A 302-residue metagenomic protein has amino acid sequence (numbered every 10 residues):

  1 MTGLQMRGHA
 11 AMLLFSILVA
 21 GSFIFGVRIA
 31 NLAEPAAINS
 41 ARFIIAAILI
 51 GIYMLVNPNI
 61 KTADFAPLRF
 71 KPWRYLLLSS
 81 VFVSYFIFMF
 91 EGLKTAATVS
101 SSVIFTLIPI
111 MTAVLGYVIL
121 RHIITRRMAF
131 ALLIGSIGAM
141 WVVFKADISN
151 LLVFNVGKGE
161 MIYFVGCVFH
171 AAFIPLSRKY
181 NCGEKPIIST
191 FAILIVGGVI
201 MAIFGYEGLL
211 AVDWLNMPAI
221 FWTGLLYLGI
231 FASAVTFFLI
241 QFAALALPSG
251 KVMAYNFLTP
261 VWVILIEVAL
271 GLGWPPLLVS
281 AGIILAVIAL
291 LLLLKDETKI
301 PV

Functional and structural regions predicted by a protein language model:
M1-A41, F88, L152-K179, V199 (+1 more regions): Glycine-/small-residue-enriched transmembrane alpha-helix faces in small-molecule transporters and effluxers
L4-G8, L32-A36, S40, A66-K71 (+3 more regions): Juxtamembrane helix-entry segments on the extracytoplasmic side of multipass membrane proteins
A10, F43, F221, F257-V302: C-terminal-most transmembrane helix of multi-pass membrane proteins
L18-F23, N57-S101, F105, W141 (+1 more regions): Specific transmembrane alpha-helical segments of multi-pass solute transporters/efflux pumps, especially DMT/EamA
L32-S84, M111-T112, F169-L176, T190-L209 (+2 more regions): Transmembrane alpha-helices of multi-pass small-molecule transport proteins
N39-A41, V99-L107, L176-V199, I230-A269: Helix-helix packing/entry segments at the starts of transmembrane helices
L49-M54, I108-L133, V261-A281: C-terminal transmembrane-helix exit sites in multi-pass transporters
I50, I124-A146, M201, F257 (+1 more regions): Hydrophobic transmembrane alpha-helices of multi-pass small-molecule transport proteins
